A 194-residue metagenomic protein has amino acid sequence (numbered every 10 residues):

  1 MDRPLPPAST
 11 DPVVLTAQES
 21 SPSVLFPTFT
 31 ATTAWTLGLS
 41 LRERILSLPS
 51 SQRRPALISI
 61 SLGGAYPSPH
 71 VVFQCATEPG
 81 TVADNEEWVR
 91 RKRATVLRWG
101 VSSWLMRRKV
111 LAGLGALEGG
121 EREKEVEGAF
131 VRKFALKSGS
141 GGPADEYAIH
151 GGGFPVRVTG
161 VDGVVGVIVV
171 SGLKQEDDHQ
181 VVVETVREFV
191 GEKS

Functional and structural regions predicted by a protein language model:
M1-A83: Intrinsically disordered, low-complexity terminal regulatory regions
L15, W88-V89, V182: A generic signature of intrinsically disordered, low-complexity regions enriched in glycine/proline and charged/polar
P22-V24, A94, L173: Ordered alpha/beta subdomains of enzyme catalytic regions
F26, E43, D84, V89-R90 (+2 more regions): Sparse, context-dependent recognition of short Cys/His-centered cofactor- or disulfide-binding micro-motifs
L46-K137: Structured interaction and signal-relay segments at domain junctions
A129-V190: Extended hydrophobic
E192-S194: Long, compositionally biased interface segments
